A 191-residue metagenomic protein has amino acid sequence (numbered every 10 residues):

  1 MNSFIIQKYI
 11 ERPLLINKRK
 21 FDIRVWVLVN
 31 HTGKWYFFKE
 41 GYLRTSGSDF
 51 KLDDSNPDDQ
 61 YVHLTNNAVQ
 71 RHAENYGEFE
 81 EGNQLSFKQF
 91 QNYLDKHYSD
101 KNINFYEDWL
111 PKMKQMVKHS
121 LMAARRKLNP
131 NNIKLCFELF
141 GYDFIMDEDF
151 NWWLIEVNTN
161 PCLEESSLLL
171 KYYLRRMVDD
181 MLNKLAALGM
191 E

Functional and structural regions predicted by a protein language model:
M1-F137, D149-W153, K171-M190: Catalytic core of tubulin tyrosine ligase-like
R24, Y142-I145: Short acidic loop-to-beta-strand element that houses the catalytic metal-binding Asp/Glu of nuclease active sites
F144-M146, N151-T159: A short beta-strand motif that forms the metal-chelation/ATP-contact edge of phosphoryl-transfer active sites
N158-S166: Glycine-rich phosphate/pyrophosphate-binding beta-alpha loops
